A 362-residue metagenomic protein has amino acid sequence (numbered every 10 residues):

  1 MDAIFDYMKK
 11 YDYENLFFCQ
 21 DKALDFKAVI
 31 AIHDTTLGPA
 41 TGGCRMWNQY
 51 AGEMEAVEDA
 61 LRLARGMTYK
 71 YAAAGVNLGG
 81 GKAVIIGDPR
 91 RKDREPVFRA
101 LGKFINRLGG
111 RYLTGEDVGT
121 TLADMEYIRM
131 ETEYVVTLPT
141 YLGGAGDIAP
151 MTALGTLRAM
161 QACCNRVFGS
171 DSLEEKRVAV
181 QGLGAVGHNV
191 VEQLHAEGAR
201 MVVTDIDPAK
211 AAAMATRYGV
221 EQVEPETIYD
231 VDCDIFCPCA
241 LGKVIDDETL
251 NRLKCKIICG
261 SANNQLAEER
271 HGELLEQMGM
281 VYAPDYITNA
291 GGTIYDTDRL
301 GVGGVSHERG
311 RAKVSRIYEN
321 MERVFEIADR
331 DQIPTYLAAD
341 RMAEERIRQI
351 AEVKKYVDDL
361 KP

Functional and structural regions predicted by a protein language model:
M1-L142: N-terminal ligand-binding/catalytic initiation module
Y71-V76, R111-E116, F168-R177, P225 (+2 more regions): Flexible, glycine/charged-enriched surface loops at secondary-structure junctions
N106-G110, E174, L194-R200, V231 (+2 more regions): Short, surface-exposed connector motifs at secondary-structure boundaries
Y112, M201, Q222, V281-Y282 (+1 more regions): Hydrophobic beta-strand scaffold residues
D147-I235: Glycine-rich phosphate/diphosphate-binding loop of Rossmann-like nucleotide-binding domains
C164, K256-K361: Adenosine-phosphate binding glycine-rich loop
P208-I287: Rossmann-like adenosine-cofactor binding region
